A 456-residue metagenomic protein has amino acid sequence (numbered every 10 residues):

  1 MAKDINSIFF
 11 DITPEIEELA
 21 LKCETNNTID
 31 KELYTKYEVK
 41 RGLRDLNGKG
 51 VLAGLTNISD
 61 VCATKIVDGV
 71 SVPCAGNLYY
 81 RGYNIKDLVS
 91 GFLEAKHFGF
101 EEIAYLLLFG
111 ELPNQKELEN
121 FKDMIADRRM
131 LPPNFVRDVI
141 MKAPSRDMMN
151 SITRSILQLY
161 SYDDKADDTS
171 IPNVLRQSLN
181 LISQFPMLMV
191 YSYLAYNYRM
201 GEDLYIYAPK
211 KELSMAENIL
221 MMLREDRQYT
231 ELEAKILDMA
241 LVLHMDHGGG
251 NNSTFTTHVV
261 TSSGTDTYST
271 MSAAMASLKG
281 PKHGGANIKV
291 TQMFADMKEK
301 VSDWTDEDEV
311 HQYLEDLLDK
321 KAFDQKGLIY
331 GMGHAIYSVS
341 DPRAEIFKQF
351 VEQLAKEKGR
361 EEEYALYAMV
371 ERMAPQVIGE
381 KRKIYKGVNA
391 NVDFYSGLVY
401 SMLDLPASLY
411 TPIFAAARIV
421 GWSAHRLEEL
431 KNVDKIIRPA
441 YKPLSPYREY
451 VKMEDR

Functional and structural regions predicted by a protein language model:
A2-R456: Non-transmembrane, aqueous-exposed alpha-helical and coiled segments at domain scale
